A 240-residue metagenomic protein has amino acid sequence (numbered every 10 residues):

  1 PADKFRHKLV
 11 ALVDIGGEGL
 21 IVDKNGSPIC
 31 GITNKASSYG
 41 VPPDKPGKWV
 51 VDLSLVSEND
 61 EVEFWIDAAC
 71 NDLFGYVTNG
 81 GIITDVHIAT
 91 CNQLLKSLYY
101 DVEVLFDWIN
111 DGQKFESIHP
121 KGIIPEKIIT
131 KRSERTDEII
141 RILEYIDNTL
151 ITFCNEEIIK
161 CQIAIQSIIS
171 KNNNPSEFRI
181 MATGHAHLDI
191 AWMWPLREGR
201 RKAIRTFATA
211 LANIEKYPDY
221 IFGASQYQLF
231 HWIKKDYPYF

Functional and structural regions predicted by a protein language model:
P1-F240: Carbohydrate-active enzymes and regulators
